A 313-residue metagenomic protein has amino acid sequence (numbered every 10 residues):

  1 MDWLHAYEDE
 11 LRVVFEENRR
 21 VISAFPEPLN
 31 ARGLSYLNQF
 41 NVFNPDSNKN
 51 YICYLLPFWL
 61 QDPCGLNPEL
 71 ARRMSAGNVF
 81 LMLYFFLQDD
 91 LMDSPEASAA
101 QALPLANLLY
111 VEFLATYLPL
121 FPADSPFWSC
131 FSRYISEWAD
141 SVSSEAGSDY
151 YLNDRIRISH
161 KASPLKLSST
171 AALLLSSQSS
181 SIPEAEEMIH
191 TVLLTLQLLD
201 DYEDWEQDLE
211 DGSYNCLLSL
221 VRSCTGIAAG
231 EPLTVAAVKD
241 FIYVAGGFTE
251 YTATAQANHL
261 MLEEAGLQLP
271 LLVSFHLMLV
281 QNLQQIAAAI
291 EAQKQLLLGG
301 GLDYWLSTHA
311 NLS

Functional and structural regions predicted by a protein language model:
M1-L81, L87, A123-I135, S144-Y150 (+1 more regions): Conserved N-terminal diphosphate/IPP-binding helix and adjacent helical/loop segment of trans-prenyltransferase domains
D2, A6-D9, L108, G246-A253 (+3 more regions): Alpha-helix boundary/N-cap detector
N18-L29, P45-I52, G77, N107 (+3 more regions): All-alpha helical catalytic cores of prenyl diphosphate-utilizing isoprenoid enzymes
Q39-P45, A97-A102, Y151-R157, I242-E250: A ubiquitous short alpha-helical element
N67-R73, S98-A102, D124-F127, S181-E184 (+2 more regions): Residue-level recognition of alpha-helical structural elements
F86-E112, L174-S177, T191-T249: Acidic, Mg2+-coordinating active-site segments of isoprenoid diphosphate-utilizing enzymes
L118-S136, C224-V273: Primarily interfacial, aromatic-capped hydrophobic alpha-helices that serve as membrane anchors
A265, L269, V280-L296, W305: C-terminal accessory extensions/subdomains outside the catalytic/core fold
